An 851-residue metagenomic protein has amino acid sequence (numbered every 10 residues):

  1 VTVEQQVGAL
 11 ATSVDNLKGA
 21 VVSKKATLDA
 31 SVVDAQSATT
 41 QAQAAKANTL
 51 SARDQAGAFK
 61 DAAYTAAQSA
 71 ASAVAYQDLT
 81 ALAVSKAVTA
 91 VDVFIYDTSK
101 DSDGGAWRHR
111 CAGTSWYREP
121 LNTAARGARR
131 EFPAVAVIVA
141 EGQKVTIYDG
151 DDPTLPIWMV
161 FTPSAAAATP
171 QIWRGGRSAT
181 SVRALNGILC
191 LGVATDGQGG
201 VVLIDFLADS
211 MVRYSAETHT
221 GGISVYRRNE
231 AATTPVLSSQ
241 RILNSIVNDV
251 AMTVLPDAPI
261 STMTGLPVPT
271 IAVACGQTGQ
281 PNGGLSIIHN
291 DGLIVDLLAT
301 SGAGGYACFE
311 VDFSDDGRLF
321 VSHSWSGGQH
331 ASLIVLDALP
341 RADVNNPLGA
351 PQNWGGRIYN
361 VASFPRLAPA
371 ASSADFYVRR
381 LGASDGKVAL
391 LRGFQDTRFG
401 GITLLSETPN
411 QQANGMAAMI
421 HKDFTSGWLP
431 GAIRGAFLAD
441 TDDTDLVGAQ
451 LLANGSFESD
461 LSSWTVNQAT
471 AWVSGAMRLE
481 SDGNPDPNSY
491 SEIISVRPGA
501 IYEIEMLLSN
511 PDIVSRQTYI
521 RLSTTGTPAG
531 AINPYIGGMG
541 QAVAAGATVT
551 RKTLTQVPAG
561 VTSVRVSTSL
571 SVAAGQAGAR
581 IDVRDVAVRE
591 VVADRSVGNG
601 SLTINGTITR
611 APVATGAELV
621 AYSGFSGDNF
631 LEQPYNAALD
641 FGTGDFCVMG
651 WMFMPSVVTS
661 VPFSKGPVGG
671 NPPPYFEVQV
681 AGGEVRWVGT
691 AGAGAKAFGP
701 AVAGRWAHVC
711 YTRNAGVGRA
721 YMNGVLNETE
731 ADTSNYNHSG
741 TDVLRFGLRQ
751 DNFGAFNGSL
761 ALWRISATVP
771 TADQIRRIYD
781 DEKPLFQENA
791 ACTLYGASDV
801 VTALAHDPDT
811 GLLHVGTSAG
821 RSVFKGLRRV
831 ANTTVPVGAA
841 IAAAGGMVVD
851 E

Functional and structural regions predicted by a protein language model:
V1-V84: Non-transmembrane elongated oligomeric "stalk/shaft" segments that connect baseplates/barrels to distal
L82-P133, W173-N186, S239-P267, F309-D316 (+3 more regions): Structural signature of eukaryotic scaffold interfaces centered on beta-propeller domains
I287, Y502-S569, E590, I604-D628 (+2 more regions): Extracellular glycan-interaction surfaces
A338-A371, V388, R392-A449, V588-V620 (+3 more regions): Extended recognition patches within non-cytosolic domains
A469-D486, V613-D628: Short carbohydrate-recognition loop motifs
E492-I504, V543-A545, Y635-V648, F698-A707 (+2 more regions): Extracellular/lumenal carbohydrate-interaction signature centered on repeated Trp-anchored short motifs
P511-S515, D628-R686, V717-G718, G754 (+2 more regions): Extracellular glycan-recognition modules
V564-G578, V688-A695, E730, S739-A761: Extracellular glycan-interaction patches encoded by glycine-rich segments
